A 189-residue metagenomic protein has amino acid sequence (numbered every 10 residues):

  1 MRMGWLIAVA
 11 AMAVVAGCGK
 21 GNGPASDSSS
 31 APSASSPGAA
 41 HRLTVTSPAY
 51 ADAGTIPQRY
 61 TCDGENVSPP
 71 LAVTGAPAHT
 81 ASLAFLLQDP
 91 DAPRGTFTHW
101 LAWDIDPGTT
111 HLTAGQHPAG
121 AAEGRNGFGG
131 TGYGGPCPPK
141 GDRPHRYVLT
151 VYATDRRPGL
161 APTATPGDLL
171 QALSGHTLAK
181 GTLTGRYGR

Functional and structural regions predicted by a protein language model:
R2-A8, V14-R189: N-terminus-centered regions that define maturation/targeting leaders and the start of the first functional domain
